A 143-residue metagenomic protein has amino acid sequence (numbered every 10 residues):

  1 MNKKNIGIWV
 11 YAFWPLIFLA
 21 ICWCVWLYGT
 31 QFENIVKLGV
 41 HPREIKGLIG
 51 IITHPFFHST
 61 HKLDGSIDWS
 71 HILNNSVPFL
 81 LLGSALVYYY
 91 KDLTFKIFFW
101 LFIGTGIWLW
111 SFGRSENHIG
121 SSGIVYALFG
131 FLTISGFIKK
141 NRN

Functional and structural regions predicted by a protein language model:
N2-I17: N-terminal membrane topogenic signal
K3, V87-T94, I138-N143: Membrane-interface helix-boundary motifs at transmembrane edges
W14-F98, I103-H118: N-terminal TM1-TM2 helical hairpin plus the immediately adjacent luminal interfacial "cap"
L73, V77, S121-G130: Membrane-embedded alpha-helical segments of multi-pass membrane proteins, especially the transmembrane helices
G83-V87, G130-K139: Hydrophobic transmembrane alpha-helices
S111-R114, V125-L128, L132-S135: Basic, gly/Ser/Thr/Pro-rich low-complexity segments located predominantly at protein N termini
